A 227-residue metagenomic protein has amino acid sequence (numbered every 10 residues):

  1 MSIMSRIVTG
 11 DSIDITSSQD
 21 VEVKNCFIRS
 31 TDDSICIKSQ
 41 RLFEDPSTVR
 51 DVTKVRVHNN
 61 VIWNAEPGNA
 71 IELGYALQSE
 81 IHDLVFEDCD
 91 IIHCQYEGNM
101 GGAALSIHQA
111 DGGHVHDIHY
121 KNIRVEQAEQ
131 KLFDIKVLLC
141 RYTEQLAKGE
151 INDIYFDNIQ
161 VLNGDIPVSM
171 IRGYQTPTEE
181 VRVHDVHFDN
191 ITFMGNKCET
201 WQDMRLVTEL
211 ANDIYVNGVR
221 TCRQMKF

Functional and structural regions predicted by a protein language model:
M1-F227: Extracellular/periplasmic carbohydrate-active domains that bind, remodel, or depolymerize complex polysaccharides
